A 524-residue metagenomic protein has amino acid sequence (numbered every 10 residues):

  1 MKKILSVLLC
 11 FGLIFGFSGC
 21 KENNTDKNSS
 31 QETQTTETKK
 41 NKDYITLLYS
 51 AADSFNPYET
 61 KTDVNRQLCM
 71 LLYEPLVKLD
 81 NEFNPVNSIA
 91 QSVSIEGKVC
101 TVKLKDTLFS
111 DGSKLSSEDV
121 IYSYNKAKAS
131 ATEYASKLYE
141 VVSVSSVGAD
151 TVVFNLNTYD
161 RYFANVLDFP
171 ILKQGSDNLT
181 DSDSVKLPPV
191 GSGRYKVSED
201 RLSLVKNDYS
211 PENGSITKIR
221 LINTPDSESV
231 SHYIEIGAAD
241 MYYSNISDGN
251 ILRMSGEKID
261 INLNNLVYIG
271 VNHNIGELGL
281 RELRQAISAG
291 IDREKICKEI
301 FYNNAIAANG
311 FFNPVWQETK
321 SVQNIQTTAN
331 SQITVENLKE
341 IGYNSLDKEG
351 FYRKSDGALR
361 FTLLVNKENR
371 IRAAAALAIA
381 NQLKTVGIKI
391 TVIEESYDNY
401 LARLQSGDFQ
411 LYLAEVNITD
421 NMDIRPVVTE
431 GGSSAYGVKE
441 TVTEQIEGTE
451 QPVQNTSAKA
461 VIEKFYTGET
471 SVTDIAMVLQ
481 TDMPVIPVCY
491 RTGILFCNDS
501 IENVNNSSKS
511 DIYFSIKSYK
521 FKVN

Functional and structural regions predicted by a protein language model:
L47-I95, N125: N-terminal lobe/hinge region of extracytoplasmic solute-binding protein
L68, I89-A131, E277: Aromatic- and charge-enriched surface segment that lines or borders ligand/interaction sites
S94-I95, S136-N178, K196: Surface-exposed binding/hinge segments that line and control ligand-binding clefts or catalytic entry sites
N165-R220, E228-S229, S331-Q332, E336: Gly/Pro-rich hinge or "lid" segments in bacterial periplasmic/extracellular proteins
K206-I251, K389: Ligand-site clamp/hinge motif
L280-A380: Append "and occasionally in soluble cytosolic enzymes with long acidic Gly/Pro-rich linkers
T391-Y400, R425-S500, V523-N524: Extracytoplasmic/peripheral linker and loop segments enriched in polar/acidic and small residues with frequent Thr/Pro
L495-N524: Long beta-strand-rich cores associated with HINT superfamily self-processing modules
